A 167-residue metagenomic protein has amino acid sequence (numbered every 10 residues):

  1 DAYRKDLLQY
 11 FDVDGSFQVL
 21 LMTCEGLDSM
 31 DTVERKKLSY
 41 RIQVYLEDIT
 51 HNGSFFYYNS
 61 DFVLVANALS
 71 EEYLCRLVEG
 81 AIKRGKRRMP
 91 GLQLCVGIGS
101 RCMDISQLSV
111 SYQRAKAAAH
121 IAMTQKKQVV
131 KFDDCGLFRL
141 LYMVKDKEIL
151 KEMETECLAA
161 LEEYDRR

Functional and structural regions predicted by a protein language model:
D1-R167: Cytosolic nucleotide-utilizing catalytic cores of signal-transduction proteins
